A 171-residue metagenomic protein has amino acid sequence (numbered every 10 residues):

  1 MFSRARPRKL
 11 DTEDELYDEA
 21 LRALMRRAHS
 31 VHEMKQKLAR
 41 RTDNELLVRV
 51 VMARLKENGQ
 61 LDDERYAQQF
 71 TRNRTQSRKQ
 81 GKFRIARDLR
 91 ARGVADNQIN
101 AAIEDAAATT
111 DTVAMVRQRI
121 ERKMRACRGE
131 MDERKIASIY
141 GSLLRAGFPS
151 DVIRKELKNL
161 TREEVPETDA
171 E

Functional and structural regions predicted by a protein language model:
M1-E171: An alpha-helical, amphipathic repeat domain used for nucleic-acid recognition, typified by the mTERF helical solenoid
